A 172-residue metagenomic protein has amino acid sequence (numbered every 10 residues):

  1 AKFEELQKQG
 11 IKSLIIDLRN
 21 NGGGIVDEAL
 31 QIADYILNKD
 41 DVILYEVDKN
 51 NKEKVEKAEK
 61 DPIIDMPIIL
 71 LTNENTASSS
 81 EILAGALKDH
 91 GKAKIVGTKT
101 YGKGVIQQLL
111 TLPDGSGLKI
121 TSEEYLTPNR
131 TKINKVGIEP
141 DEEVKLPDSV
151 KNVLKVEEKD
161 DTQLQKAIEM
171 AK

Functional and structural regions predicted by a protein language model:
A1-K103, Q107-L110: Cleft-lining beta-strand/loop regions that shape enzyme active-site pockets
A1-K12, N134-N152, E157, E169: C-terminal, low-ordered peptide segments at domain boundaries
L18, T72, S122-E124, L146: Flexible glycine-/small-residue-rich
D114, K119-E123: Short acidic, Pro/Gly- and aromatic-enriched capping/linker segments at domain boundaries
T127: Short, acidic, Ser/Thr-enriched surface-loop or helix-capping motifs
K159-A171: Short, low-complexity, Pro/Ser/Thr/Gly-rich segments in the mature regions of secreted, periplasmic
